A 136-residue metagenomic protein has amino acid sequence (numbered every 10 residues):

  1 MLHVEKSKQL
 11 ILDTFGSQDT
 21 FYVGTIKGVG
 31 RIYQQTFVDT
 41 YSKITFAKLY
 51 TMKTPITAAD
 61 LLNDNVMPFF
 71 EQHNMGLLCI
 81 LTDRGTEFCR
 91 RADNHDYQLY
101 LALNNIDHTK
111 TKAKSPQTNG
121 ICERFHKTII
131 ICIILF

Functional and structural regions predicted by a protein language model:
K6-Q9: RNase H-like, metal-dependent ribonuclease domains
I11-Q34, T40-F136: RNase H-like DDE/DDD metal-dependent nuclease/strand-transfer catalytic core used by mobile genetic elements
